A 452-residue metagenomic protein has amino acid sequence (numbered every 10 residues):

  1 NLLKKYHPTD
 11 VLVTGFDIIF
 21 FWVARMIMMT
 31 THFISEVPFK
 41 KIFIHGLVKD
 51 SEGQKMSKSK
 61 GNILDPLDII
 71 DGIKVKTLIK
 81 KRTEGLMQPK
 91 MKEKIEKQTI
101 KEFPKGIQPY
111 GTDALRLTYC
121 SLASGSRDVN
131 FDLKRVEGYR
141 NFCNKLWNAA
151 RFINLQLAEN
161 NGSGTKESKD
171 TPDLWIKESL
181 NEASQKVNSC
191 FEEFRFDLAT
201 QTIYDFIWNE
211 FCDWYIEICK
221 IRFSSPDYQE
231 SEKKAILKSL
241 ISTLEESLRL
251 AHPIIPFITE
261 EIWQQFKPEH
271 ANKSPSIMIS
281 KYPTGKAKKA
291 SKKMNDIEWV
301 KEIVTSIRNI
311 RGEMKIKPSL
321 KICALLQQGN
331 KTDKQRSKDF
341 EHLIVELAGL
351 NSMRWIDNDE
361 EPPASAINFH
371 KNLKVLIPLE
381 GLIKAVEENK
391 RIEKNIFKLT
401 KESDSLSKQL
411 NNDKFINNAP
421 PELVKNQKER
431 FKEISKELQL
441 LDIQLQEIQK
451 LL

Functional and structural regions predicted by a protein language model:
N1-N160, I176-K220, K238-A251: Structured secondary-structure scaffolds
M28-H32, L47, E52, D68-K74 (+17 more regions): Hydrophobic alpha-helix feature that most strongly marks membrane-spanning transmembrane helices and their immediate
K40-I42, R82-G85, V129-K134, Q156-E167 (+7 more regions): Short coil/turn segments at secondary-structure boundaries
D50, K60-N62, N160-N188, E217-T305: Acidic, turn-prone loop/beta-hairpin segments
K55, T99-F103, F131-K134, Y228-E232 (+2 more regions): Short beta-alpha connecting loops at secondary-structure transitions that line or flank enzyme active sites
K60, R116-C120, T259-F266, L423-R430: Short hydrophobic alpha-helical segments that form membrane-spanning helices or hydrophobic packing faces of helical
E137, Q265-L452: C-terminal low-complexity, glycine/proline- and small-hydrophobic-enriched intrinsically disordered tails that act as
Q201-I203, K234, K238, P421-E429: Short, charged, amphipathic alpha-helical segments
